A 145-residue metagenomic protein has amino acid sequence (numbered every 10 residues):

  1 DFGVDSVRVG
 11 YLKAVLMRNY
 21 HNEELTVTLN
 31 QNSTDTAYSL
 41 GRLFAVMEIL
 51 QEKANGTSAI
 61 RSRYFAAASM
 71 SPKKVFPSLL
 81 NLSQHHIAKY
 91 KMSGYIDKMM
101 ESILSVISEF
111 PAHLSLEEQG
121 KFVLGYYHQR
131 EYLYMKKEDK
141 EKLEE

Functional and structural regions predicted by a protein language model:
D1-E145: Intrinsic-disorder/low-complexity detector
